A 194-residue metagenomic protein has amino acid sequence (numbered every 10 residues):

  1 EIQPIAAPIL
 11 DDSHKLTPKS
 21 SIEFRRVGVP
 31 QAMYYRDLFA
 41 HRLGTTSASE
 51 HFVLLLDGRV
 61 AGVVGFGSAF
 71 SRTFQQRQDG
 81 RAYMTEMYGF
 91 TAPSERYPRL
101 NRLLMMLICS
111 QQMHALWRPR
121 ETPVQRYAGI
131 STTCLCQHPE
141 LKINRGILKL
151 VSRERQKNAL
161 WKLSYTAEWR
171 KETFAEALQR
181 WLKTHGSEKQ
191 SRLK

Functional and structural regions predicted by a protein language model:
E1, A32-M33, L163, R170-K194: Contiguous surface segments at macromolecular interaction interfaces
E1-K15, Q78-R81, E121, H185-L193: Charged, low-complexity intrinsically disordered segments and flexible loops
I2-T46: Short amphipathic alpha-helix that is part of the acyltransferase structural core
R26, A48, L56, G67-R180: Acyl-donor binding region in acyl/amide transferases
Y35-F39, L107, W181: Residues that form generic nucleotide/phosphate-binding pockets
G62-V63: Short glycine-/small-residue motifs
